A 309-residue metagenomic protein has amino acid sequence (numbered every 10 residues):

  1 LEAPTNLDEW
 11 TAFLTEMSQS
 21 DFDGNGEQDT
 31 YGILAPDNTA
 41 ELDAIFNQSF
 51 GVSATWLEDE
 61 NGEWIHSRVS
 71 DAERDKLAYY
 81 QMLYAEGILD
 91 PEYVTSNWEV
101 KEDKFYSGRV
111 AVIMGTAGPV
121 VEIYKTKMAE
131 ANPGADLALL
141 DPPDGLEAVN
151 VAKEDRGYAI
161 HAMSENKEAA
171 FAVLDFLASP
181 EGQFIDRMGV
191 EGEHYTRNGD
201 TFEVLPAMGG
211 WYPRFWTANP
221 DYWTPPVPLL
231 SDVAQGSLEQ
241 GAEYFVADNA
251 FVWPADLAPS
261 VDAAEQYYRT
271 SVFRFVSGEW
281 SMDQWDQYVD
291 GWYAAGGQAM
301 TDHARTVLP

Functional and structural regions predicted by a protein language model:
L1-A40, W56-V100, K104, I160-A169 (+4 more regions): Helix-loop-helix "hinge/cap" segment bordering the ligand-binding cleft or interdomain interface
S53-A72, K127-A131, A135, L140-A148 (+2 more regions): Short, solvent-exposed loop/beta-turn-alpha elements that line the ligand-binding surface or hinge of extracytoplasmic
Y106-A117: Alpha-to-beta junction loops
A117-A131: A ligand-binding cleft/hinge motif common to bilobed small-molecule-binding domains
L146-E147, Y158-A162: Substrate-binding rim/cap in mid-to-C-terminal beta-strand-loop elements of soluble/periplasmic
E168-R274, E279: Conserved small-residue motifs centered on glycine
F275-P309: Histidine-centered catalytic/metal-binding microenvironments
